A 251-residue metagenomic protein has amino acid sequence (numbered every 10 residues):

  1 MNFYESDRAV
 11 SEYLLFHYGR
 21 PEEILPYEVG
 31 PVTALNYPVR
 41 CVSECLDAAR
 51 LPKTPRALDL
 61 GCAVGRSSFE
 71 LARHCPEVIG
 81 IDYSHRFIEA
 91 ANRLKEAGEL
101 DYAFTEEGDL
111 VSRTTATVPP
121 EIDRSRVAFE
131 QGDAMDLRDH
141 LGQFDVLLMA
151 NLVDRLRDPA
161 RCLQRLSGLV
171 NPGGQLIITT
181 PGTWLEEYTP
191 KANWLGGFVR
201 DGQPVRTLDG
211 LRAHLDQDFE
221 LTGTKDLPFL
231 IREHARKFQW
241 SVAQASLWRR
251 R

Functional and structural regions predicted by a protein language model:
P31-T54: Conserved alpha-helix/loop element of class I SAM-dependent methyltransferases that forms part of the SAM/SAH-binding
T54-A63, I79: Conserved class I S-adenosyl-L-methionine
S84: Conserved SAM/SAH-binding beta-strand->alpha-helix loop
R93-L137: S-adenosyl-L-methionine
E107, Y188-T224: Conserved Class I S-adenosyl-L-methionine
M135-L147: A short acidic, Gly/Pro-enriched loop at the edge of an enzyme's catalytic core that lines a small-molecule cofactor
A160-P172: A short glycine-rich, Lys/Arg-flanked "PGG" loop and its adjoining helix->strand segment in the class I
G174-P181: Conserved beta-strand signature within the Rossmann-like core of class I S-adenosyl-L-methionine
